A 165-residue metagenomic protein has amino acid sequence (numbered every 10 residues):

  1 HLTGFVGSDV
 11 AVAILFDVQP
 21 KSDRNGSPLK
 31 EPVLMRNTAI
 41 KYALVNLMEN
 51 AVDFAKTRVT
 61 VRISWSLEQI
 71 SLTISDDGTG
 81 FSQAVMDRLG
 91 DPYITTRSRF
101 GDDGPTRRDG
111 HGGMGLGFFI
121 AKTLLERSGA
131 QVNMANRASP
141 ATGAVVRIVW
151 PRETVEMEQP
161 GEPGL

Functional and structural regions predicted by a protein language model:
Y42-N46, N50: Conserved polar catalytic motif of the HATPase_c/GHKL fold
R58-E68: Short beta-strand/loop element within the Bergerat-fold HATPase_c
Q69, G80, G115, R137-I148 (+1 more regions): Glycine-rich nucleotide-binding loop
D76: Acidic ATP/Mg2+-coordinating residue in the GHKL
F81-P105: Short conserved segment of the HATPase_c
L89, G117, A121: Short alpha-helical Gxxx[C/S/T] motif in the catalytic ATP-binding
I120-G129: Conserved glycine-/histidine-rich ATP-lid loop and adjacent helix of the Bergerat-fold HATPase_c
S128-A138: Glycine-rich ATP-binding loops of the HATPase_c
